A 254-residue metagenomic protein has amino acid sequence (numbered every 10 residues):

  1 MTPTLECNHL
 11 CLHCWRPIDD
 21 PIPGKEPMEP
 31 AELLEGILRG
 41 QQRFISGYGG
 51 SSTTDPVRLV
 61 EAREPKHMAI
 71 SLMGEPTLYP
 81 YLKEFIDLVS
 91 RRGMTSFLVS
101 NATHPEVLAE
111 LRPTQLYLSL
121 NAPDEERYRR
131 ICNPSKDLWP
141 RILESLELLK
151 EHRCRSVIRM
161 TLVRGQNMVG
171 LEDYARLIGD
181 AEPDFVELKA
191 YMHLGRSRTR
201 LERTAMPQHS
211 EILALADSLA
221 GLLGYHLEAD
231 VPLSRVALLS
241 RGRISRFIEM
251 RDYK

Functional and structural regions predicted by a protein language model:
M1-E32, G36-R39: Canonical Radical SAM [4Fe-4S] cluster-binding loop centered on the CxxxCxxC motif and its immediate flanking residues
T4, M73, S240-G242: Structured loops at beta-to-helix junctions and adjacent beta-edge loops in soluble globular domains
E6-L10, E125, H193, R246: Short, acidic Gly/Pro/Ser/Thr-rich loop/turn segments
P30-E32, I37, Q41, E106-A109 (+1 more regions): Domain-level signature for proteins that mediate thiol-based redox and metal-cofactor handling
E32-A62: Short Fe-S-cluster ligation motifs
G50-E202, P207-S210, S218: Conserved AdoMet/S-adenosylmethionine-binding subsite of the radical SAM
S210-K254: C-terminal accessory regions of radical SAM enzymes
